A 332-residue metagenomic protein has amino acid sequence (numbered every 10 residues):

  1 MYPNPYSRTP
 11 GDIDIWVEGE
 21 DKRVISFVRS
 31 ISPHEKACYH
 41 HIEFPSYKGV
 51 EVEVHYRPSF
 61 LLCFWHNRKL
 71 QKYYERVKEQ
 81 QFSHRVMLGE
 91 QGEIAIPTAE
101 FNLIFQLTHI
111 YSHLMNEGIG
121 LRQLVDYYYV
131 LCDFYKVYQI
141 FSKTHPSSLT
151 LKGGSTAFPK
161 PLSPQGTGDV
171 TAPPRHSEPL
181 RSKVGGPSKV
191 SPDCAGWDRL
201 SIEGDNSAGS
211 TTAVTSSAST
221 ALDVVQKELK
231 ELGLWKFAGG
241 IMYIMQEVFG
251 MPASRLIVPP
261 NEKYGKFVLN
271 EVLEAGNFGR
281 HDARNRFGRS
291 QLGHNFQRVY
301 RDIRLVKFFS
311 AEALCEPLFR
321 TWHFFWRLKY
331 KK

Functional and structural regions predicted by a protein language model:
M1-G11, W16-Q139, S219-K332: Conserved NTP-donor binding/palm subdomain of two-metal-ion nucleotidyltransferases/polymerases, i.e., the charged
S83-E90, K136-A221: Intrinsic disorder/low-complexity segments
